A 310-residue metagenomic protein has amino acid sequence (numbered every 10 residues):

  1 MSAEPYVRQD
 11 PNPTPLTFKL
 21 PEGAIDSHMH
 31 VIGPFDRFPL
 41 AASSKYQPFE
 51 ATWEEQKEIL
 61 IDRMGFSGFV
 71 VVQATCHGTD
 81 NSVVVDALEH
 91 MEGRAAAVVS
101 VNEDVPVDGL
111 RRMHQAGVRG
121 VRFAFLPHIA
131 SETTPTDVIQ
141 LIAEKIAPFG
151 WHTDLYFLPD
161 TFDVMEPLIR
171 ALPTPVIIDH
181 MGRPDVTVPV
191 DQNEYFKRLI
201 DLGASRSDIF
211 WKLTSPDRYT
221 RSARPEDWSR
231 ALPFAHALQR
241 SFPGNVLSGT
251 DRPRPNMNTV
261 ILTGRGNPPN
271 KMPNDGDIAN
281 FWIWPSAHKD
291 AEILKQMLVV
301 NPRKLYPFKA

Functional and structural regions predicted by a protein language model:
M1-T79: An N-terminally biased module of ancient metal coordination in phosphate/nucleic-acid-related enzymes
S2-N12, C76-D160, E166-R170, K212-T220 (+1 more regions): Active-site gating/metal-coordination segments in enzymes
S2-T14, N193-A310: H/E-rich (His + Asp/Glu) clusters that bind or coordinate divalent metals
I25, M29-V31, P135, I142 (+1 more regions): A generic "structured core" feature
I25-M29, G68-V72, A95-V99, V121-F123 (+4 more regions): Hydrophobic faces of well-ordered beta-strands that scaffold small-molecule active sites in alpha/beta enzyme cores
H28, V84, M113, V121 (+6 more regions): Conserved, mostly hydrophobic/aromatic
I32-S67, G117-A124, H128, T174-P175 (+3 more regions): Active-site gating loops and adjacent loop-to-helix segments of metal-dependent hydrolytic enzymes
T52-Q56, V105-D108, F162-D163, V190-I200: Alpha-helical scaffolding within the catalytic cores of extracellular/periplasmic polymer-degrading hydrolases
